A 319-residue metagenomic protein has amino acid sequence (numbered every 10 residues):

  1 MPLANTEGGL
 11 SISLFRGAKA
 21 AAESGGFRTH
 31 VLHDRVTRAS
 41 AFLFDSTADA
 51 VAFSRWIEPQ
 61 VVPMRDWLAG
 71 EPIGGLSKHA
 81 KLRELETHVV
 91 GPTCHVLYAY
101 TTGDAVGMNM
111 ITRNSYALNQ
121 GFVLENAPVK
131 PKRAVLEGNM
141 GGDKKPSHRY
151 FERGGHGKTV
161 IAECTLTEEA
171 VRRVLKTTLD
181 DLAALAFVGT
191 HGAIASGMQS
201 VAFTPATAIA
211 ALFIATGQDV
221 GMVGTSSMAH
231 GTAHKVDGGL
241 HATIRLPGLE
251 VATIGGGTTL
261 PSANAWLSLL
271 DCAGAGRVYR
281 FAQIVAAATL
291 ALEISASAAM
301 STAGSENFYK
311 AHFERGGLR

Functional and structural regions predicted by a protein language model:
M1-T101, Y116-V123, A215, S226-H234 (+2 more regions): Generic N-terminal targeting/processing segments that precede catalytic cores or assembly contacts
R16-R65, K145-F187, G231-A286: A structural-propensity feature for long, helix-poor, extended segments
A39-A41, T93-H95, K132-V135, G221 (+2 more regions): Structural motif
I57, V61, M108-S115, M198 (+6 more regions): Generic structural signal for well-ordered, non-membrane alpha-helical segments in soluble metabolic enzymes
T101-T259: Glycine-rich anion/phosphate-binding loop at the beta-strand->alpha-helix junction
A210-F213, L267, A286, A298: Generic hydrophobic alpha-helical scaffold/packing signal
G274-R319: Extended hydrophobic packing segments that form well-structured cores
